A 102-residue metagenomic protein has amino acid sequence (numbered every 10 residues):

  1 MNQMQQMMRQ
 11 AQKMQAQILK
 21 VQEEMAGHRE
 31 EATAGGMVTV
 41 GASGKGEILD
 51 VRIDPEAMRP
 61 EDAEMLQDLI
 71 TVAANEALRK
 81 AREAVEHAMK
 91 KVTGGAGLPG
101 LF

Functional and structural regions predicted by a protein language model:
M1-T33, K80-F102: Long amphipathic alpha-helical segments used for membrane anchoring, targeting, substrate engagement, or oligomerization
A11, G46, I70: Residue-level signature of catalytic and energy-coupling elements of molecular machines, predominantly ATP/GTP-dependent
E30-R52: N-terminal intrinsically disordered, cationic/polar leader segments that include organellar targeting peptides
T39, I48, M58-R59, L78: Short beta-strands and strand-coil junctions in structured, solvent-facing domains, enriched
V51-L66: A short interface-forming secondary-structure element
L69, A73-A84: Stable alpha-helical structural segments in soluble proteins, enriched in small hydrophobic residues
